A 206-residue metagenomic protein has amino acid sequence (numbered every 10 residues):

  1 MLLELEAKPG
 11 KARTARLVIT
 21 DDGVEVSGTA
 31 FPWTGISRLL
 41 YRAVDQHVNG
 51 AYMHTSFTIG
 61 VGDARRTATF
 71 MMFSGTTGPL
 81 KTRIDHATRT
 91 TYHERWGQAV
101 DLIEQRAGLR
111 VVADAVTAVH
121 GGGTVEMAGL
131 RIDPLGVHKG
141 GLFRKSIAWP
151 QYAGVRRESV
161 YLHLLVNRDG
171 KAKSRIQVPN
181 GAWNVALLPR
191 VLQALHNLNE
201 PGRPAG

Functional and structural regions predicted by a protein language model:
M1-A30, M53-S146, D169, K173-R175 (+1 more regions): N-terminal recruitment modules of adaptor/scaffold proteins
V24-V26, A30-H47, V137-H138, K145-Y161: Phosphoinositide-dependent membrane-docking surfaces
P32-L40, M71-G78, Q151-A153, V178-N184: A short, sequence-level motif marking secondary-structure junctions
L39-Y41, Q46, T82-H86, Y152 (+3 more regions): Surface-exposed beta-strand edges and their flanking turn/coil or helix-capping segments
V48-N49, L165: Short, solvent-exposed secondary-structure boundary/capping segments
H163-D169: Short, surface-exposed beta-strand/strand-loop-strand elements in extracellular ectodomains
